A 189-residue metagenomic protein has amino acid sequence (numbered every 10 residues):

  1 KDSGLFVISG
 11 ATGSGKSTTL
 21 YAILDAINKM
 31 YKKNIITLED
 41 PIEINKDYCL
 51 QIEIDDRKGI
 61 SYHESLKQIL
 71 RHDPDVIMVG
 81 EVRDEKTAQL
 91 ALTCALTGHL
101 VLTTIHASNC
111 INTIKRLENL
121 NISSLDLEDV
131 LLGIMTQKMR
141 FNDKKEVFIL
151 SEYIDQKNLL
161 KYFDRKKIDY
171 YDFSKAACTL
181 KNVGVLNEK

Functional and structural regions predicted by a protein language model:
K1-K189: Short, flexible helix-loop junctions that flank or precede catalytic/ligand sites
